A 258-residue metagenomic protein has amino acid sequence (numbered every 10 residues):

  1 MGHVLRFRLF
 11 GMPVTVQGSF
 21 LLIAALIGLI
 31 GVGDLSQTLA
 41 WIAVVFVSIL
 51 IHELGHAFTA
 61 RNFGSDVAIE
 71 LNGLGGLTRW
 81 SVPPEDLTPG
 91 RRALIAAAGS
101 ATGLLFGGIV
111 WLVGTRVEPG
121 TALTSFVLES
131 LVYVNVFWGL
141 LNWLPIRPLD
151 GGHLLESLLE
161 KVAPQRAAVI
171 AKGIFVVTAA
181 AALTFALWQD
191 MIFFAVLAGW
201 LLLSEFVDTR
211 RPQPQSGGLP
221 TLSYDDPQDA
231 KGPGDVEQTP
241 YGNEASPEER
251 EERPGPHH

Functional and structural regions predicted by a protein language model:
M1-H258: Hydrophobic transmembrane alpha-helices and their immediate loop junctions in multi-pass integral membrane proteins
